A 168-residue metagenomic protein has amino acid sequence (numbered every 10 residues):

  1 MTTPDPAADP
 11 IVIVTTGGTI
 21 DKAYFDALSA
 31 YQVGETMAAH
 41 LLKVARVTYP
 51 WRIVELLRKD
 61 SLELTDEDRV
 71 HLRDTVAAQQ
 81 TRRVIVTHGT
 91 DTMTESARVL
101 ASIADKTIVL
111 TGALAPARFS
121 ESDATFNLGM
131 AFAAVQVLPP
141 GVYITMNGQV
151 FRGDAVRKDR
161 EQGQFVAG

Functional and structural regions predicted by a protein language model:
T2-G168: Active-site histidine-anchored catalytic micro-motif
